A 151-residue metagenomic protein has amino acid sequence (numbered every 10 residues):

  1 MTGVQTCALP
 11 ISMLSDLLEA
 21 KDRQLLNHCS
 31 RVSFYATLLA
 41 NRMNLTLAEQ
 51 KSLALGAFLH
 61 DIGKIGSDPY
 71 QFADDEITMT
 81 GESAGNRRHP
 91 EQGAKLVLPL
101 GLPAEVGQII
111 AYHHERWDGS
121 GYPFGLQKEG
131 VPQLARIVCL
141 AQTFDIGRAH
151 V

Functional and structural regions predicted by a protein language model:
T2-L9, H150: Short, small-residue-biased leader/transition segments that mark boundaries at the very start of proteins
A8-P10, T78-M79: General structural signal for secondary-structure boundaries
M13: Active-site-flanking beta-strand signature of metal-NTP-handling nucleotidyl enzymes and homologous cyclase-like
D16-H150: Metal-dependent catalytic cores of enzymes that make or break cyclic nucleotides and related phosphoester linkages
